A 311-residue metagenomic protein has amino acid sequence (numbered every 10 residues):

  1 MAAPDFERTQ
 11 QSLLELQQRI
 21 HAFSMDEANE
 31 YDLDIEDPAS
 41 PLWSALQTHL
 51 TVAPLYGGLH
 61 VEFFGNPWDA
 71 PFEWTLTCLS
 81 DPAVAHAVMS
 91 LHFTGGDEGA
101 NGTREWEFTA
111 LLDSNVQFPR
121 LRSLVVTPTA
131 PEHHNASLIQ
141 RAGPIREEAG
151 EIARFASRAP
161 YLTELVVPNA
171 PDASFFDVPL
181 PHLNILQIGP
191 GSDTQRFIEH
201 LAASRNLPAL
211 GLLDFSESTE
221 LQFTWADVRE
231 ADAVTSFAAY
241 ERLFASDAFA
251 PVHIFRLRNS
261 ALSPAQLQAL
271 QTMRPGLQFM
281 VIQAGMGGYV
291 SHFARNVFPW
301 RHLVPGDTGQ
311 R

Functional and structural regions predicted by a protein language model:
A2-W106: N-terminal adaptor-interaction module of cullin-RING ubiquitin ligase components
F6-T9, L16, M25, A156 (+6 more regions): Intrinsically disordered, low-complexity proline-rich regions
E27-L42, L59-A70, L91-R104, L112 (+8 more regions): Concave beta-strand-loop units of leucine-rich repeat
H49-T51, W74-H86, T109-F118, G150-R158 (+4 more regions): Leucine-rich repeat
